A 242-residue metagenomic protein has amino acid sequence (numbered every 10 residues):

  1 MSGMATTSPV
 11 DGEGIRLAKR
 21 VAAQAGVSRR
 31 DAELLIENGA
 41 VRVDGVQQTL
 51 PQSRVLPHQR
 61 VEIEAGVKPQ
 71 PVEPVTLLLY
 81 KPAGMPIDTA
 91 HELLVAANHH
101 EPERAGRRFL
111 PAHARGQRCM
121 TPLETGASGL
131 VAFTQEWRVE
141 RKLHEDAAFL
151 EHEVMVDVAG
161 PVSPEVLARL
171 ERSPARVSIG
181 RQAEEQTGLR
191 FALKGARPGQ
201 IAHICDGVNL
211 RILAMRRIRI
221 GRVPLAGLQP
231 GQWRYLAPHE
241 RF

Functional and structural regions predicted by a protein language model:
M1-S2: Short, charge-rich, low-complexity alpha-helical interaction segments
A5-F242: Basic, flexible Lys/Arg- and Gly-enriched helix-loop patches that mediate nucleic-acid binding at interfaces with rRNA
